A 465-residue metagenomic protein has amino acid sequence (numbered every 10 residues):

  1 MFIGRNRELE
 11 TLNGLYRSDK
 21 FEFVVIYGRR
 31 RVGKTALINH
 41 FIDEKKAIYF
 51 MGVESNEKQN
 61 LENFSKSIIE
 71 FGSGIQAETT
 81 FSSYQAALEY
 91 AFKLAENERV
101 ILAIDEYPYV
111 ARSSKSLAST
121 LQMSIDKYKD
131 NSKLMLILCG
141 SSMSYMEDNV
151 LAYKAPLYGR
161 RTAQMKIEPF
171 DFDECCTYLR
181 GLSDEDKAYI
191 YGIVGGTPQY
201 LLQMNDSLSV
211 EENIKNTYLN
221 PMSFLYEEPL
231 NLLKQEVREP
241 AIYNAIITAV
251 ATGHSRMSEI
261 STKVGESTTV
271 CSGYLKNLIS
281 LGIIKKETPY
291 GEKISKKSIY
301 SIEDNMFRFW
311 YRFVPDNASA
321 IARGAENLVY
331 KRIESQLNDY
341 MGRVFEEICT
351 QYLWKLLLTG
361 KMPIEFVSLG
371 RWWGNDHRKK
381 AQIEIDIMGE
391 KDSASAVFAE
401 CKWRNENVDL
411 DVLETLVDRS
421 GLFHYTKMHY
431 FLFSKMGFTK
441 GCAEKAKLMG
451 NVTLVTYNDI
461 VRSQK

Functional and structural regions predicted by a protein language model:
M1-Y330: Phosphate-binding site recognition
Y290, I299-K465: A cross-kingdom feature that marks ATP-driven nucleic-acid transaction machinery
